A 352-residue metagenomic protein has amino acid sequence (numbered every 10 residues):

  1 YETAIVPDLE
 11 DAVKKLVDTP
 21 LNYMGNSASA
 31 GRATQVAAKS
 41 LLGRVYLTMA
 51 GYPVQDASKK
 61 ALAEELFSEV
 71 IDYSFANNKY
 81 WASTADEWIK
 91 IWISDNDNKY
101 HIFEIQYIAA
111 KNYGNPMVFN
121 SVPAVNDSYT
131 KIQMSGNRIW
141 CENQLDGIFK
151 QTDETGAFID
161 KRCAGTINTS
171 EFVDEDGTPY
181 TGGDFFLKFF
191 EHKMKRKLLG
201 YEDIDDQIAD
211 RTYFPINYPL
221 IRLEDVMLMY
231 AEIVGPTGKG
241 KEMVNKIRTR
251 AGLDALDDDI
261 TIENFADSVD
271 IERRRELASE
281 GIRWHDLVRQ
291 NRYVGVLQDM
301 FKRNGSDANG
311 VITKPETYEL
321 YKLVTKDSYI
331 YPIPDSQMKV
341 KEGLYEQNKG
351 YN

Functional and structural regions predicted by a protein language model:
Y1-L16, A28-I71, F103, D160-G165 (+3 more regions): Extended, hydrophobic/aromatic-rich amphipathic alpha-helical segments that build helical scaffolds
S40, M49, L198-E202, M227 (+2 more regions): Intrinsically disordered, low-complexity segments enriched in polar/charged small residues
E65, E69-I71, A76-L228, V234-P236 (+1 more regions): Elongated scaffold/linker segments in the mid-to-C-terminal portions of large proteins
G240, V244-V311: C-terminal structured "cap/appendage" subdomains that terminate the fold
